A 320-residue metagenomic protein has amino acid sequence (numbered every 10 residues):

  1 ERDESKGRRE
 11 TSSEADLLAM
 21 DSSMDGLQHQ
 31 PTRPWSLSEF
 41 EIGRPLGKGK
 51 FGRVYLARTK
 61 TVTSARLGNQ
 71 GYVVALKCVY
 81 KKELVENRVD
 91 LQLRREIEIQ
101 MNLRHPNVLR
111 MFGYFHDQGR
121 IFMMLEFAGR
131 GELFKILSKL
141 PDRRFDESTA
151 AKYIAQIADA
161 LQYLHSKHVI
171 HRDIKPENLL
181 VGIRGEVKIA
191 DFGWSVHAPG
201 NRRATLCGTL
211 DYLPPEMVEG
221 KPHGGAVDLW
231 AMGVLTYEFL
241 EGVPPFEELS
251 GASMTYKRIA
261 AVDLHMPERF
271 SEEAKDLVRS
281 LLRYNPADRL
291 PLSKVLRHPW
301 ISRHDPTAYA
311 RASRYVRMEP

Functional and structural regions predicted by a protein language model:
R53: Conserved N-lobe ATP-binding subsite of Hanks-type protein kinase domains, especially the beta3 VAIK lysine
G68-V73, C78-L103: Conserved N-lobe beta3->alphaC-helix segment of eukaryotic protein kinase catalytic domains
Y114: Activation-segment/catalytic-loop signature of the eukaryotic protein kinase fold
G119-E132: Conserved short submotifs of the Hanks-type protein kinase catalytic core that shape the nucleotide-binding pocket
F134-R144: AlphaC helix of the protein kinase catalytic domain
Y153-I154: Activation segment signature within eukaryotic-like protein kinase domains
